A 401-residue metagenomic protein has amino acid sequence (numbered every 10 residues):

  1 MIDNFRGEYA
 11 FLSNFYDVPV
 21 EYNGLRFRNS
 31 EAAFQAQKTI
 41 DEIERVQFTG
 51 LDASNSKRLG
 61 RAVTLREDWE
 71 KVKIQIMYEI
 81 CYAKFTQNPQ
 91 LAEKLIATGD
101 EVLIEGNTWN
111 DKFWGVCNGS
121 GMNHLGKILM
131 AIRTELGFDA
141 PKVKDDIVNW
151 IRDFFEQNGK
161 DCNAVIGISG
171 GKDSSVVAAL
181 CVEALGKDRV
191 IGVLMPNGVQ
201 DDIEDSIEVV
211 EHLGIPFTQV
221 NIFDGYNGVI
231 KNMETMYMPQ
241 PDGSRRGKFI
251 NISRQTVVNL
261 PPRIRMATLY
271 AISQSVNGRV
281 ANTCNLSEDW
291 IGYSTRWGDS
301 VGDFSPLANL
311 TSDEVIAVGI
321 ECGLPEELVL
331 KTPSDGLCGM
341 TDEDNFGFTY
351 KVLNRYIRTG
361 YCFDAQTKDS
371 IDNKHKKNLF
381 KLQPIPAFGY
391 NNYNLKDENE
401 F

Functional and structural regions predicted by a protein language model:
M1, M77, M122, M130 (+4 more regions): Detector for methionine-enriched segments
M1-G137: Charged, low-complexity intrinsically disordered segments
N4, E21, Q47, K57 (+11 more regions): Generic detector of intrinsically disordered, low-complexity, polar/charged segments
Q87, A97-E101, T235, M266 (+1 more regions): Alpha-helix capping at helix-to-loop junctions
F138-I166, V176, L180-E183, D188-I191 (+5 more regions): ATP/NTP-dependent adenylation/nucleotidyl-transfer catalytic domains that generate, transfer, or process NMP-activated
G171: Conserved G/P- and acidic residue-centered "switch" motifs that form tight phosphate/ATP-binding loops in soluble
